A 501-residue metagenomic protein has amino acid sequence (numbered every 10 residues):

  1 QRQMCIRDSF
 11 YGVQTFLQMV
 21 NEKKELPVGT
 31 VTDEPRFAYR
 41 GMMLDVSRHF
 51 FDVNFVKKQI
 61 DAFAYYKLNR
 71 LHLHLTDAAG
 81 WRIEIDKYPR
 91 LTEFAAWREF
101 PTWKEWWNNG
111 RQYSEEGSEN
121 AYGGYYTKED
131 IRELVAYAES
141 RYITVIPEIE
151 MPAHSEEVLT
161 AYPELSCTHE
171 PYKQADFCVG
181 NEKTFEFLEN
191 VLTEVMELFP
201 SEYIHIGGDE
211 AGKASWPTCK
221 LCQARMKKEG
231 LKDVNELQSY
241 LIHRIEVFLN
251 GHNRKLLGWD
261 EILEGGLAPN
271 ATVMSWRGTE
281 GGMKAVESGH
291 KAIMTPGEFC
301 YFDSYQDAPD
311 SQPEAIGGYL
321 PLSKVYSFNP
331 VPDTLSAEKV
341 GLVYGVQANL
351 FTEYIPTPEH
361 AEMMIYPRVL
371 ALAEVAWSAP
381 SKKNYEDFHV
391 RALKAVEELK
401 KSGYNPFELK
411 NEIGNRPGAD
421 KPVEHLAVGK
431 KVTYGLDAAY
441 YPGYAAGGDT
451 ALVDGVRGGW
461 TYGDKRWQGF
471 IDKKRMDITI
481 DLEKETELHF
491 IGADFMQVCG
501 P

Functional and structural regions predicted by a protein language model:
R2-I6: Short, small-residue-biased leader/transition segments that mark boundaries at the very start of proteins
G12-F37: N-terminal carbohydrate-binding accessory modules
A38, M42-R254: Substrate-binding cleft of carbohydrate-active enzyme catalytic domains
V46, L75, L350, L436 (+1 more regions): Residues that line or immediately flank small-molecule/substrate-binding pockets and catalytic motifs
T76, D209, F351, E374 (+1 more regions): Flexible loop residues that form catalytic and substrate-binding hotspots at small-molecule/glycan-binding clefts
E133, Y142, A153, F185-Y203 (+2 more regions): Substrate-binding groove of N-acetylhexosamine-processing glycoside hydrolases
N415-L488, M496-G500: Disordered, acidic Ser/Thr/Pro-rich linker "stalks" and the adjacent N-terminal cap of the next globular domain
